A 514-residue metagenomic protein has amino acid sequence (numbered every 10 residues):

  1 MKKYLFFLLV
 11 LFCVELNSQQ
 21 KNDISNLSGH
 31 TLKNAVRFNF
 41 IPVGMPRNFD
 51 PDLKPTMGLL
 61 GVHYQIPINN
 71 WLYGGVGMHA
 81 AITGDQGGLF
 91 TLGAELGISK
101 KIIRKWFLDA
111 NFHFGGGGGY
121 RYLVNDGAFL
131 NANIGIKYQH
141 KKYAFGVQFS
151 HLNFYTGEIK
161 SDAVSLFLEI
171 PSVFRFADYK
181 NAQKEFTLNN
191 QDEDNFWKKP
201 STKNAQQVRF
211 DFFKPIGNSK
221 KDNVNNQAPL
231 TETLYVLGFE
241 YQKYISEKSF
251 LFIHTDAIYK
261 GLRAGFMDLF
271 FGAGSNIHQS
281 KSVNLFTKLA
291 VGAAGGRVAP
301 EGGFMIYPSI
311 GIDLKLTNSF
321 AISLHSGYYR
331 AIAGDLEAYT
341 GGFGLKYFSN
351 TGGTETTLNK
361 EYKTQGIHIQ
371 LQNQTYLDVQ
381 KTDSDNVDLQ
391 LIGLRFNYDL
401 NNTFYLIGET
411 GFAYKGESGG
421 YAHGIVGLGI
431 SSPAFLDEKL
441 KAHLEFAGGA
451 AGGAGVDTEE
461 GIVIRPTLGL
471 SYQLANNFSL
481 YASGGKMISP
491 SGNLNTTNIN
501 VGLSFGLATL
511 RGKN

Functional and structural regions predicted by a protein language model:
M1-I24: Bacterial Sec-dependent N-terminal signal peptides
N26-G44, G74, A110, K198-N218 (+3 more regions): Transmembrane beta-strand segments of Gram-negative outer membrane beta-barrel proteins
F40, K160-D192, R209-G217, E337-Y376 (+1 more regions): Outer-membrane beta-barrel "beta-signal"
F40-P46, M78-G84, I98, F114-Y120 (+15 more regions): Transmembrane beta-strands of outer-membrane beta-barrel pores
P42-V62, V76-G77, F213-E240, Y376-R395: Surface-exposed strand-loop-strand hairpins of Gram-negative outer-membrane beta-barrel proteins
K54-L60, Q86-L92, D126-A132, K160-V164 (+8 more regions): Residues that define the transmembrane beta-barrel architecture of outer-membrane proteins
V62-I66, A94-K100, I134-Y138, L166-I170 (+9 more regions): Residues on the lipid-exposed face of transmembrane beta-strands in outer-membrane beta-barrel proteins
N70-G75, R104-L108, Y138-V147, F174-Y179 (+8 more regions): Repeated loop/turn-to-beta-strand initiation elements of outer-membrane beta-barrel proteins
